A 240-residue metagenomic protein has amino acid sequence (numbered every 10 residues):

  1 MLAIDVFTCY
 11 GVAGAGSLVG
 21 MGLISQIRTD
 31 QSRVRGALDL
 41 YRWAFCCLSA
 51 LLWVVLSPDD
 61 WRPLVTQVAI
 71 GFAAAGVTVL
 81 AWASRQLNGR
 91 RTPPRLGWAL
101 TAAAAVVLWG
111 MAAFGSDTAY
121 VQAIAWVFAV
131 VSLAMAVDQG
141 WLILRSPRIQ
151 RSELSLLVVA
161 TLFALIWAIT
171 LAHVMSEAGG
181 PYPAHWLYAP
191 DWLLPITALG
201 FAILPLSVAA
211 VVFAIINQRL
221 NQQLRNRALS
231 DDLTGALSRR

Functional and structural regions predicted by a protein language model:
M1-S17: Hydrophobic transmembrane alpha-helical segments in integral membrane proteins
S17-A37, S49-W186, P195, V211 (+1 more regions): Juxtamembrane segments at transmembrane-helix boundaries in multi-pass signal-transduction membrane proteins
L194-A210: Hydrophobic alpha-helical transmembrane segments
R225-R240: Conserved nucleotide-binding and Mg2+-coordinating catalytic segments in signaling enzymes
